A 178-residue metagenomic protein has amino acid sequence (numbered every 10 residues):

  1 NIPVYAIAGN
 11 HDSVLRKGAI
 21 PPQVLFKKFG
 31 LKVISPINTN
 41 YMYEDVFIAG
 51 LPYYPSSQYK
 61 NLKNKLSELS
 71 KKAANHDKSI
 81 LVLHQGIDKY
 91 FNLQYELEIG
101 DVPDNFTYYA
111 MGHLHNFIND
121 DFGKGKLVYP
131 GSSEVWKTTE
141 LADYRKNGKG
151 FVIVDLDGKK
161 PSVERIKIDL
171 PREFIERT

Functional and structural regions predicted by a protein language model:
N1-T138, G148, D155: His/Asp/Glu-rich metal-coordinating catalytic cores of metallo-dependent phosphodiesterases/hydrolases acting on
K137-T178: C-terminal functional module detector
